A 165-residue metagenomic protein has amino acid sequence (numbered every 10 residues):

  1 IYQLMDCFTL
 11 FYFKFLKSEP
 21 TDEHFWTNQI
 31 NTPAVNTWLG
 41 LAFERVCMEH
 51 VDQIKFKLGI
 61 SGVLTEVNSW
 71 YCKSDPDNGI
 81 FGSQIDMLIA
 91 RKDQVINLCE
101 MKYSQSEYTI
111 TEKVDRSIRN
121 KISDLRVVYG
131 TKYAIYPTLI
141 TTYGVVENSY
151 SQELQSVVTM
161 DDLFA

Functional and structural regions predicted by a protein language model:
I1-A165: A cross-kingdom feature that marks ATP-driven nucleic-acid transaction machinery
